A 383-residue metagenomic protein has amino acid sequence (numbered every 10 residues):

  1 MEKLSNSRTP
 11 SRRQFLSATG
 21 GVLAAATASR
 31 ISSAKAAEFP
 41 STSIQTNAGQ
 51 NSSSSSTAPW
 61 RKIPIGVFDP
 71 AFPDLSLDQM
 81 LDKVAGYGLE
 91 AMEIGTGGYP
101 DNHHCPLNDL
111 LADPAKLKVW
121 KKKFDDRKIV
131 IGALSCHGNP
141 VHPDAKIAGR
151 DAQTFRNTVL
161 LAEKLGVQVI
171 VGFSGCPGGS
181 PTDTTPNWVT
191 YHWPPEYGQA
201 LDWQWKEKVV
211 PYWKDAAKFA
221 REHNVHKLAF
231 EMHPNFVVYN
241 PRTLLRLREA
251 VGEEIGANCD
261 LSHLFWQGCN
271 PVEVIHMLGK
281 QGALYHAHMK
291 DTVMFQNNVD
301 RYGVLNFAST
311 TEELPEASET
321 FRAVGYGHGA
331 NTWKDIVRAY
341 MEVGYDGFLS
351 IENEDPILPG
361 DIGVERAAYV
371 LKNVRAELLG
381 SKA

Functional and structural regions predicted by a protein language model:
M1-P10: N-terminal secretory signal peptides
T9-Q14, A25-N51: N-terminal twin-arginine translocation
A18-A28, N51-T57, R61, Q79 (+5 more regions): Active-site acidic/histidine proton-transfer and metal-coordination neighborhood in alpha/beta enzyme cores
K62, A91-M92, L134, P194-A330 (+1 more regions): Acidic/histidine-rich catalytic cores of soluble enzymes
V67, V84, M92, F124 (+4 more regions): Conserved, mostly hydrophobic/aromatic
D74-V84, R150-V159, C269-M277, W333-D335: Short, acidic/polar
M80-G98: Catalytic domains of carbohydrate-active enzymes, especially glycoside hydrolases
G95-V119: Glycine-rich, proline-tolerant flexible connector loops at the mouths of alpha/beta enzymes
